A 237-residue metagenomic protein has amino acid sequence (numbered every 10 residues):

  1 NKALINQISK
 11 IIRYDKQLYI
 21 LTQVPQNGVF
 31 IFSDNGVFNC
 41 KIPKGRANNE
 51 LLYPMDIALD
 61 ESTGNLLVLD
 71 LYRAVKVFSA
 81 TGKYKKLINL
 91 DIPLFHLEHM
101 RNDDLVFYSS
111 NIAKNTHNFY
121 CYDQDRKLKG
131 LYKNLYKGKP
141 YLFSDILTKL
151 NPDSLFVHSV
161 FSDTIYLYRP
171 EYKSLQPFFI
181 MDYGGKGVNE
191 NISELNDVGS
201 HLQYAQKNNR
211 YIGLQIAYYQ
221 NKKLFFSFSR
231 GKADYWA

Functional and structural regions predicted by a protein language model:
N1-L4, C40-E50, K127-D145, Q176-K207: Surface-exposed loop and turn segments in beta-propeller and other repeat-based domains that flank or scaffold
K2-K10, Y14, G28-F32, V37-T63: Blade-loop segments of beta-propeller domains
N6-K10, L51-I57, I92-M100, K139-L147 (+1 more regions): Repeated scaffold domains used in trafficking and secretory/extracellular systems, primarily beta-propellers
R13-K16, L59-T63, H99-N102, L150-P152 (+1 more regions): Residue-level detector of Asp-centered blade-edge/turn motifs that repeat once per structural unit in beta-propeller
L18, L66, L105-V106, L155 (+1 more regions): Hydrophobic beta-strand positions that form the internal "hydrophobic ladder" of WD40/Gbeta-like beta-propeller blades
Q26-F30, A74-K76, K114-Y120, S162-L167 (+1 more regions): Structural motif
S33-N35, S79-K83, Y122-R126, R169-Y172: Short loop/turn segments that connect beta-strands within beta-propeller blades
A205-A237: Loop/turn-rich, solvent-exposed surfaces of beta-rich toroidal or solenoidal domains
